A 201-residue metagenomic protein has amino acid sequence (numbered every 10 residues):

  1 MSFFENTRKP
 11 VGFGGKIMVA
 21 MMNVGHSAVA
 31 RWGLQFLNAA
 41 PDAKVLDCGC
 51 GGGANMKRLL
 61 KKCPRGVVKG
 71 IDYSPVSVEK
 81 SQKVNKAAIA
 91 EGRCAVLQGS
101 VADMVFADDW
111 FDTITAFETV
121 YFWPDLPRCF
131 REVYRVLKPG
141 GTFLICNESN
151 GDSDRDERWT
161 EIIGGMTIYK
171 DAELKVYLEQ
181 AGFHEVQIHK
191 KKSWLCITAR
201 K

Functional and structural regions predicted by a protein language model:
P10-N23, T142-T198: C-terminal alpha-helical "lid/dimerization" subdomain adjacent to the S-adenosyl-L-methionine
V24-A43, R58: Conserved alpha-helix/loop element of class I SAM-dependent methyltransferases that forms part of the SAM/SAH-binding
L37-A39, K62-C63, A88, L137: A generic alpha-to-beta junction signature in SAM-dependent methyltransferases
D42, L137-T142: Short glycine-dipeptide loop
K44-D103: Class I SAM-dependent methyltransferase SAM/SAH-binding core
A102-T113: A short acidic, Gly/Pro-enriched loop at the edge of an enzyme's catalytic core that lines a small-molecule cofactor
T113-D125: A short SAM/SAH-binding and catalytic strip from SAM-dependent methyltransferases
P127-P139: A short glycine-rich, Lys/Arg-flanked "PGG" loop and its adjoining helix->strand segment in the class I
